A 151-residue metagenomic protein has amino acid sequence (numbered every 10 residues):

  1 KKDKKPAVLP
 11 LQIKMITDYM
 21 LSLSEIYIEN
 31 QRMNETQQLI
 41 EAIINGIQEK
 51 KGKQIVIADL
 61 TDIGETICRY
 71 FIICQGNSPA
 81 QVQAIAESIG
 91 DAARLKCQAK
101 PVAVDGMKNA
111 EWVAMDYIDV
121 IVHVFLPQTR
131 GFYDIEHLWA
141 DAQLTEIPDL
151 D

Functional and structural regions predicted by a protein language model:
P6: Cationic, low-complexity basic patches in intrinsically disordered or flexible, solvent-exposed regions
L9-P10: Short, low-complexity intrinsically disordered segments enriched in A/P/G/S/L with frequent Arg, especially at protein
I16-I67, Q75-V113, P127-Q128, L138-D151: Polybasic/polar functional segments that serve as interface/processing modules
M115-Y117: Active-site beta-strand termini and strand-to-loop segments that position acidic
G131-D134: Switch/connector loops and helix/strand junctions flanking conserved nucleotide-binding motifs in nucleotide-processing
